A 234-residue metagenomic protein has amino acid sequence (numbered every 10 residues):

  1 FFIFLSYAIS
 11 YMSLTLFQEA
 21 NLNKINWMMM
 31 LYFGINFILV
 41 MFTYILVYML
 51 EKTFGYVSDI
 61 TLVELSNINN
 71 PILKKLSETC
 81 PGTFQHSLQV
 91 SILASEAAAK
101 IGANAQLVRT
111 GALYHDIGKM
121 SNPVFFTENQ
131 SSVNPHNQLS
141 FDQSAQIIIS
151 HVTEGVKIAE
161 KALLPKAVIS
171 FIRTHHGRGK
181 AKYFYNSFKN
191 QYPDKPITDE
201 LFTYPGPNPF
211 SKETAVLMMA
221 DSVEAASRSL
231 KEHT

Functional and structural regions predicted by a protein language model:
F1-P81: Generic detector of multi-pass transmembrane helix bundles and their immediately adjacent loops in polytopic membrane
L73-E232: Divalent metal-dependent catalytic cores for phosphoryl transfer on phosphate-bearing substrates
